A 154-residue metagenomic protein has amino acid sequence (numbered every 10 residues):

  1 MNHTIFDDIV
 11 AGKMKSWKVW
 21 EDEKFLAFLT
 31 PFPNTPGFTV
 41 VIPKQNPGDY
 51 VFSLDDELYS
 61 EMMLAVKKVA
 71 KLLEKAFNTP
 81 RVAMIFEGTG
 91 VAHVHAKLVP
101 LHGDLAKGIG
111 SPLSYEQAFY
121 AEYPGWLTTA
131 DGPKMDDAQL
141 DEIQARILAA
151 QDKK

Functional and structural regions predicted by a protein language model:
M1-K154: HIT superfamily nucleotide-processing domains
